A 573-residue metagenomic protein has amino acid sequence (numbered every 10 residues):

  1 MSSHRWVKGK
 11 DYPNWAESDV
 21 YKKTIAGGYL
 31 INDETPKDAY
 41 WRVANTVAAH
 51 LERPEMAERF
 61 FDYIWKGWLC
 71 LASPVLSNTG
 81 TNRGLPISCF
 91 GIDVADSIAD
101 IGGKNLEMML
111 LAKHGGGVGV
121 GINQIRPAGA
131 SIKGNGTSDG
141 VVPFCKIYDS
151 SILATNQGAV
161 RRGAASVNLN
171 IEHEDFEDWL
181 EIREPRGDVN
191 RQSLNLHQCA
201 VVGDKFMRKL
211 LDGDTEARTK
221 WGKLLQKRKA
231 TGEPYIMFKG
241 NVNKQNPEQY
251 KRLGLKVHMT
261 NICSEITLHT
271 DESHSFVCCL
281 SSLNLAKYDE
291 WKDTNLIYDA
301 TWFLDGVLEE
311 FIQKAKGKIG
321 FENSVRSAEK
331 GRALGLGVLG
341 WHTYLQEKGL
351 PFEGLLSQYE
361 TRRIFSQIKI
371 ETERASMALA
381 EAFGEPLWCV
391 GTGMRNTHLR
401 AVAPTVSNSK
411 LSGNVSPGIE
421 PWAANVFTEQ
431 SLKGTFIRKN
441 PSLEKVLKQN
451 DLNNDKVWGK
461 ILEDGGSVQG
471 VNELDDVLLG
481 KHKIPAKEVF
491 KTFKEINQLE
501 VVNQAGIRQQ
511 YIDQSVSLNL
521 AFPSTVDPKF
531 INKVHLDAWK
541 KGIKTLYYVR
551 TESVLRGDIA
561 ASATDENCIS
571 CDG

Functional and structural regions predicted by a protein language model:
M1-P86, G222-K223, K540, Y548-S553 (+2 more regions): Acidic/polar, glycine-rich intrinsically disordered N-terminal extensions of enzymes
S2-D11, I87-E290, F321-V325, S376 (+2 more regions): Active-site cavity-forming subdomains of large catalytic enzyme subunits
P13-V20, D62-T79, I171, F303-K314 (+4 more regions): Core structural elements
E17, T35-P36, R83, V94-I98 (+13 more regions): Secondary-structure capping and boundary motifs in well-ordered enzyme cores
P36-R42, T46-S97, L210-D212, A217-K227 (+2 more regions): Gly/Pro-rich turn-and-neighbor structural signature
N105, D299-V325, E329, K348-T405 (+3 more regions): Internal maturation/activation junctions in enzymes
V257-T270, I312-K314, R400-I559, A563 (+1 more regions): Catalytic alpha/beta core of large soluble enzyme barrels
S273-L336, Q346, K456, E463 (+3 more regions): Long, charged, mostly alpha-helical binding arms that flank functional sites
